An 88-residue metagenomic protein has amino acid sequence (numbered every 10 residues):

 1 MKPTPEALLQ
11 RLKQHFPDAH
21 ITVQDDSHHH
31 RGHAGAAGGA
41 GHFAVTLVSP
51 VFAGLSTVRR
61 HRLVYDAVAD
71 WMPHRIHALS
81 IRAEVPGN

Functional and structural regions predicted by a protein language model:
M1-G35: N-terminal first-folded block
P17-A19, G39-F43, R75-L79: A generic structural signal for short beta-strands and their flanking turns/coil linkers
T22-Q24, T46-V48, R82-E84: Solvent-exposed beta-strand sheet faces enriched in polar/charged residues
R31-S49: A short, structured beta-strand/loop element
V51-A53: A generic structural motif
L55-N88: C-terminal structural segments of small proteins and small subunits
